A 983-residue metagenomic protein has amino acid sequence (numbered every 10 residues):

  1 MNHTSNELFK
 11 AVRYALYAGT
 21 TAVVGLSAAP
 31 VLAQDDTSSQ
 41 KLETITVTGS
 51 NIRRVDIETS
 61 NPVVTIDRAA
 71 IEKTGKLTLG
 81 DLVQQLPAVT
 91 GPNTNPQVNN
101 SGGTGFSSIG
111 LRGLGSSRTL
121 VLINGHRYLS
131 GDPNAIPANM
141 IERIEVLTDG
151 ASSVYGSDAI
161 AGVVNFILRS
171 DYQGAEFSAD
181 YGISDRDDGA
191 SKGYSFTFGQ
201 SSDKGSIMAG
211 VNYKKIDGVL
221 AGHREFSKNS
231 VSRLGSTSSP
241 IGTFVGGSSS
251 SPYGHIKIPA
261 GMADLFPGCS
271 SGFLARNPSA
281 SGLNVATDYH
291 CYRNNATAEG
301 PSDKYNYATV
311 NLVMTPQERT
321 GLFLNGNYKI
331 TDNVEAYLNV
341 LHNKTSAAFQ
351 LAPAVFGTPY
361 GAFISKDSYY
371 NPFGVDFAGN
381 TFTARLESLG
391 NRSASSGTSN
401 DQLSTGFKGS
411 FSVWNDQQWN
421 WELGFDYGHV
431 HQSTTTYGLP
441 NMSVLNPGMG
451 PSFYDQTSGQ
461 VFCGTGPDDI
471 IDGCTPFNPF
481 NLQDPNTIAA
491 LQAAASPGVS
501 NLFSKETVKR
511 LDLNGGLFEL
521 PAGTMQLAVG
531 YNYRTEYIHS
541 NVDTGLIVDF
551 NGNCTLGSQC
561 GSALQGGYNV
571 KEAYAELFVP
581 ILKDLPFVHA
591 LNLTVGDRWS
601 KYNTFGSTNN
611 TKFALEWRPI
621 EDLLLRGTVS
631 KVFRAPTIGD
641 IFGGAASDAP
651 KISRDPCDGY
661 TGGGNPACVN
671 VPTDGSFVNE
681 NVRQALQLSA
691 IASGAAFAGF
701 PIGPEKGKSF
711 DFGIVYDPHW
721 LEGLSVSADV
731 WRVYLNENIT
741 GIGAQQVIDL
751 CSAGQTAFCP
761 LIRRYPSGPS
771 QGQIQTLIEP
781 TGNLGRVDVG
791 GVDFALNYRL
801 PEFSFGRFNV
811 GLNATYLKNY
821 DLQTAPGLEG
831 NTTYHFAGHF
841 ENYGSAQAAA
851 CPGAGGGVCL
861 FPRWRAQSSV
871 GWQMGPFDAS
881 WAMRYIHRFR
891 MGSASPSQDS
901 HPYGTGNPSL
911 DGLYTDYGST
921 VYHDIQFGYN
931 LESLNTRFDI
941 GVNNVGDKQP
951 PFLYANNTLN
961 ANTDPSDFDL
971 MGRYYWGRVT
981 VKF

Functional and structural regions predicted by a protein language model:
M1-L86, S195, G199, D332 (+4 more regions): N-terminal Sec signal peptide and the immediately downstream disordered periplasmic leader that contains the TonB box
L79-L82, S107-G110, D158-A179, Y194: N-terminal periplasmic accessory domains that precede and gate Gram-negative outer-membrane beta-barrel machines
V83-N124: Extracytoplasmic beta-strand/coil segments of soluble accessory domains associated with Gram-negative outer-membrane
T119, H126-G150: Short acidic/polar hinge/loop motifs at secondary-structure boundaries that mediate gating or recognition
D171-G174, D187, K204, T331-V334 (+10 more regions): Short loop/turn motifs that connect adjacent beta-strands in outer-membrane beta-barrel proteins
D217-V219, H223-S232, S271-L274, P278-E318 (+8 more regions): Surface-exposed, low-complexity loop segments enriched in small/polar and acidic residues
D648, V810-N930, D947: C-terminal beta-barrel architecture of Gram-negative outer-membrane proteins
N736, K818-N819, A882-S900, G928-F983: C-terminal beta-signal and adjacent terminal beta-strands/loops of Gram-negative outer-membrane beta-barrel proteins
